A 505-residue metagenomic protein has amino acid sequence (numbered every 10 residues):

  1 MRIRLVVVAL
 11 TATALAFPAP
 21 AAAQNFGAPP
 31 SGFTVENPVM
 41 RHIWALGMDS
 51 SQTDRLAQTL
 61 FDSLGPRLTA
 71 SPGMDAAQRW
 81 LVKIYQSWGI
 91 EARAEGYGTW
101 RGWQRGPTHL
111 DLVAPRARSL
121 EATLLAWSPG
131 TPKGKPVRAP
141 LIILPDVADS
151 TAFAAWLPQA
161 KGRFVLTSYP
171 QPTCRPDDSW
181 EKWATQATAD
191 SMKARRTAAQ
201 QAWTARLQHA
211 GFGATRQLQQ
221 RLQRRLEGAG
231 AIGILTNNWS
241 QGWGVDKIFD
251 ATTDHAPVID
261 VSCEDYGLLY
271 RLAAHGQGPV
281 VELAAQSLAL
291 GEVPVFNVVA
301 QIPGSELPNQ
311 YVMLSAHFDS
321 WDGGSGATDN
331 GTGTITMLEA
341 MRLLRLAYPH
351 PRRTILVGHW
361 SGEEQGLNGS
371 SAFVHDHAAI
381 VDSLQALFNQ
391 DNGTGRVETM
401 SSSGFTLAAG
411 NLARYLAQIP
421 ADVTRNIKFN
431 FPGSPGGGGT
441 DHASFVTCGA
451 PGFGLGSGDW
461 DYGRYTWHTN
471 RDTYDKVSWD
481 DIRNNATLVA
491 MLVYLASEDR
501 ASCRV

Functional and structural regions predicted by a protein language model:
V7-P18: Bacterial N-terminal signal peptides
N25-P38, Q58, D62-A202: Noncatalytic luminal/extracellular "stalk/propeptide" segments of secretory-pathway proteins
S31-S71, Y97, P107, Q241-D250 (+5 more regions): N-terminal capping segment at the start of a domain
V39, A114-P115, E121, L125-A154 (+4 more regions): Soluble metallo-hydrolase cores and metallopeptidase-like ectodomains found primarily in the secretory/periplasmic
M40-M48, D62-G73, A139-V147, F153-A155 (+10 more regions): Second-shell loop/turn segments in exported
R55, R342-N368, L387: Short helix-loop-beta-strand segments that form the rim/entrance of peptidase-like active sites
P115-S119, G134-A139, L144, A148 (+5 more regions): Metal-dependent peptidase/peptidase-like ectodomains
A202-R216, Q220-Q223, E227-G228, G233 (+3 more regions): Active-site-adjacent substrate-binding region of metalloamidase/peptidase-like peptide-processing proteins
